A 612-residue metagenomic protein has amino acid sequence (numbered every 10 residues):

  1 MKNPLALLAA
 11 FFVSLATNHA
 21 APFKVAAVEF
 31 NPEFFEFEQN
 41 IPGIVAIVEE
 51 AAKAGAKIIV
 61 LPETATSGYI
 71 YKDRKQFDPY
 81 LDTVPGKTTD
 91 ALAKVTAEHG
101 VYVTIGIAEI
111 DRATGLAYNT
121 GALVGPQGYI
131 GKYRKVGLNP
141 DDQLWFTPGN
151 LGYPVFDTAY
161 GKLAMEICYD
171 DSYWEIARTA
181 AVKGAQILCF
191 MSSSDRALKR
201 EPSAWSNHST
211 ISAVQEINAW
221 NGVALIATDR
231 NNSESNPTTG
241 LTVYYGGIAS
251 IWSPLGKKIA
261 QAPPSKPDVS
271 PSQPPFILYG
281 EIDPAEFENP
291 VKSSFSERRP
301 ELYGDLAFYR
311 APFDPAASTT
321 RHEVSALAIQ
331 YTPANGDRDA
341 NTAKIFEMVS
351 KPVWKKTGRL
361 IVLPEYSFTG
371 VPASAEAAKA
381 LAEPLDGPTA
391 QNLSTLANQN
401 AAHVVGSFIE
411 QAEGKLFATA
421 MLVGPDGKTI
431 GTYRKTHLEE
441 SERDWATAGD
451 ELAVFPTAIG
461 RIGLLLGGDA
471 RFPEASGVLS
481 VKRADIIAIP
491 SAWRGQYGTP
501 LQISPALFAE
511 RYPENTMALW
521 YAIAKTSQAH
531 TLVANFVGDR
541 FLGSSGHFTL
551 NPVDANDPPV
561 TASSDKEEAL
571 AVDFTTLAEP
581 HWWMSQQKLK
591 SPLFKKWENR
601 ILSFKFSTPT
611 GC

Functional and structural regions predicted by a protein language model:
K2-L8: Sec-dependent signal peptide recognition, specifically the positively charged N-region followed immediately by
L8-N18: Hydrophobic h-region of N-terminal signal peptides that target proteins for export in Gram-negative bacteria
A21-E33, A317-D339: Short beta-strand segments enriched in small/hydrophobic residues
F37-E38, P42, A46-P126, S194-V223 (+2 more regions): Cys-nucleophile CN-hydrolase/nitrilase-fold catalytic domain and related Cys-dependent amidase chemistry that acts on
N40-V48, Y173-R178, A340-K351, F472-S476: Short, acidic/polar
V84-T104, D171-L278, A382-V404, R471-A569: CN hydrolase (nitrilase-like) catalytic-core segments centered on the catalytic cysteine and neighboring Lys/Glu
D111-S212, E216, Y245, P263-Y279 (+8 more regions): Active-site catalytic loop in hydrolytic enzyme cores
N599-G611: C-terminal functional modules
